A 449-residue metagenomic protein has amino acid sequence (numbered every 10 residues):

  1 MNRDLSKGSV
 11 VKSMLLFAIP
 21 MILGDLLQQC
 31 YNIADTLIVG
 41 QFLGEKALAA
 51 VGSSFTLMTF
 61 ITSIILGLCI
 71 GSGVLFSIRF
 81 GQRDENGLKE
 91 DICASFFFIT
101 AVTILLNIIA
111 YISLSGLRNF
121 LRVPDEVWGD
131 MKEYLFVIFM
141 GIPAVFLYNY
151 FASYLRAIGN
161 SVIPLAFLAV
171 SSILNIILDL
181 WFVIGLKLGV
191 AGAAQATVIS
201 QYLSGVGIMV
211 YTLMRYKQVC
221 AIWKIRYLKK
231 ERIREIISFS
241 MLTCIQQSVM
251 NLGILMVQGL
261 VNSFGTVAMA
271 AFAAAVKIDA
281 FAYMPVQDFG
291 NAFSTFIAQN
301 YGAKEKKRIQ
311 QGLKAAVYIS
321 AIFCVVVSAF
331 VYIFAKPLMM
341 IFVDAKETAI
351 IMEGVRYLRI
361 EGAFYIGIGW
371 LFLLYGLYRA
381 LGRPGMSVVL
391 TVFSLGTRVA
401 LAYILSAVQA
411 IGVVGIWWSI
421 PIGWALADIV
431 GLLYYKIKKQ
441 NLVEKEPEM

Functional and structural regions predicted by a protein language model:
M1-A18, F76-G141, G185-M241, I297-F364 (+1 more regions): Short alpha-helical transmembrane segments in multi-pass integral membrane proteins
L16-D35, V137, S171, S200-S204 (+4 more regions): Transmembrane helical elements of multi-pass membrane transporters/channels
L23, D35-V39, V51, F76 (+22 more regions): Hydrophobic/aromatic residues within transmembrane alpha-helices of membrane transport systems, especially the TMDs
C30-L48, R118-D125, W181-L188, S248-K277 (+5 more regions): Helix-terminus/linker motif at the lipid-water interface of multi-pass membrane proteins
E45-T56, L135, A194, T266-F281 (+2 more regions): Small-residue hotspots at the loop-to-helix junctions and early N-terminal turns of transmembrane alpha-helices
L48-I108, V145-P164, A271-A335, I368-L390: Small-residue-rich hydrophobic transmembrane alpha-helices
F60-S63, N175-D179, G205-M209, F281-M284 (+3 more regions): Hydrophobic transmembrane alpha-helices of multi-pass small-molecule transporters
C69, I138-R156, P164-S172, A193-I208 (+4 more regions): Short runs within selected transmembrane alpha-helices of multi-pass transporters and secretion channels
